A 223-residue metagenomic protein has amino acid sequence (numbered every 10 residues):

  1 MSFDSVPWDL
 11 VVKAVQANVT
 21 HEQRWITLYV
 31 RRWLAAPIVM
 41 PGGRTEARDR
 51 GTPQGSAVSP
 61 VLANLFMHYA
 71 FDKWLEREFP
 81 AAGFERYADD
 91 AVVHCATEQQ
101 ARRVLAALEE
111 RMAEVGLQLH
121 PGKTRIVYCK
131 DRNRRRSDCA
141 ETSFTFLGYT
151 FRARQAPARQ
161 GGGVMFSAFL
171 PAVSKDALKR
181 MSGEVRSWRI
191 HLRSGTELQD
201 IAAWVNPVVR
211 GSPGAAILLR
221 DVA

Functional and structural regions predicted by a protein language model:
M1-K130, D138-S143: Conserved polymerase palm-domain catalytic core
W8-V11, G43-E46, Y87, T145 (+3 more regions): Short acidic (Asp/Glu) and glycine-rich catalytic loops that position anionic groups and cofactors
A17, T97, E110, E114 (+6 more regions): Short, well-ordered loop/turn and helix-capping segments at boundaries between secondary-structure elements and domains
R24, L28, L65, A172-K179 (+1 more regions): Alpha-helix N-cap/helix-start motif at coil-to-helix transitions, marked by capping-box chemistry
L34-V39, T196-A215: Core structural elements
A35, V115-T196: A conserved non-catalytic segment of reverse transcriptases and RNA-directed RNA polymerases corresponding to the late
E46, Q54, V58, F151 (+2 more regions): Polar low-complexity intrinsically disordered regions enriched in Ser/Thr and small residues
L219-A223: Short secondary-structure subsegments characteristic of cysteine-rich extracellular domains
